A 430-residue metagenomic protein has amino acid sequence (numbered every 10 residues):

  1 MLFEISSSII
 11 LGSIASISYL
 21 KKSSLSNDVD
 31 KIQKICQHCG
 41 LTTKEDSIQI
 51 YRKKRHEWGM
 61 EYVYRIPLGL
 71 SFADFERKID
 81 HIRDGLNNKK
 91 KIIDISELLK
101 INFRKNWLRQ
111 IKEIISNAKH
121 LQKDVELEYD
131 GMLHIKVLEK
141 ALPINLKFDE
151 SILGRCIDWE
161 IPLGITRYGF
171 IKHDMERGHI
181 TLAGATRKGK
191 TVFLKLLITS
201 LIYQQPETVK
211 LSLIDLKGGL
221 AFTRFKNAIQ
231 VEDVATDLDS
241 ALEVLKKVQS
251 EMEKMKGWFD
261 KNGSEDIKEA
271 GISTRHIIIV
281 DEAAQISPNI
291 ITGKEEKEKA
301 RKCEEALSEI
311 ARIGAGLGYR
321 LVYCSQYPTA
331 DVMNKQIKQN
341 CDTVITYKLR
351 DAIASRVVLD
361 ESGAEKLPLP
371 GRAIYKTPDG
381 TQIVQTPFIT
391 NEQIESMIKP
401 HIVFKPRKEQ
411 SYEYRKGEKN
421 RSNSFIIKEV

Functional and structural regions predicted by a protein language model:
M1-S24, W58-V63, P67, A141-K261 (+6 more regions): P-loop NTPase catalytic phosphate-binding loop
Y19-G154, P328: N-terminal "pre-motor" subdomain/linker immediately upstream of P-loop NTPase catalytic cores
K91-I95, M255-S264: Active-site phosphate-binding and catalytic loops of NTP-dependent enzymes
S264-A270: Conserved alpha-helical scaffold flanking the Walker A/P-loop in AAA+ ATPase domains
D351-S355: Short gly/pro/ser/thr-enriched loop/turn and capping motifs at secondary-structure boundaries
S362-D379: Conserved C-terminal "switch" segment of AAA+ ATPases
